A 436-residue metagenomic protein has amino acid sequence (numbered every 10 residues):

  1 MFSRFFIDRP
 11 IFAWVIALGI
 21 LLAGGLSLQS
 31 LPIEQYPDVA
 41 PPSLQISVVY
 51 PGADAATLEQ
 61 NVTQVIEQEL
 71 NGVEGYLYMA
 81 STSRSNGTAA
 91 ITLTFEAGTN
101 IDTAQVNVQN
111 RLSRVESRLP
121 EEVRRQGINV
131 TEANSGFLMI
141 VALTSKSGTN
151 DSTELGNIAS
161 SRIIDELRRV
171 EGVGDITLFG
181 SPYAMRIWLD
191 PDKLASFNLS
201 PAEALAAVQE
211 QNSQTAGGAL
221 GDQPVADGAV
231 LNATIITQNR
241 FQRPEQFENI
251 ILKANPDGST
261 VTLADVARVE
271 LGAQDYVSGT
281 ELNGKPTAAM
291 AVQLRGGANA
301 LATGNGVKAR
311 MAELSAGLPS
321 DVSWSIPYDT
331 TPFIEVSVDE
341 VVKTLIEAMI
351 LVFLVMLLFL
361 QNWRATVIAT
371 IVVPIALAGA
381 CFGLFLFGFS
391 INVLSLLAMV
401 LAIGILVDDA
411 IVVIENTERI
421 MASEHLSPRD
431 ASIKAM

Functional and structural regions predicted by a protein language model:
M1-M349, L358-F359, I391, R429: Membrane-proximal extracytoplasmic
F5-F6, P10, F333-F353, N362 (+5 more regions): Pore- and gate-forming transmembrane helices of large, multi-pass membrane proteins
G24-S30, Q35, S320-S323, I350-F359 (+1 more regions): Hydrophobic transmembrane alpha-helices and their membrane-interface caps in long multi-pass transport proteins
L112, V208, V341, T370 (+3 more regions): Generic helix-packing signal
D329, M421-A422: Short helix-loop-helix connector
